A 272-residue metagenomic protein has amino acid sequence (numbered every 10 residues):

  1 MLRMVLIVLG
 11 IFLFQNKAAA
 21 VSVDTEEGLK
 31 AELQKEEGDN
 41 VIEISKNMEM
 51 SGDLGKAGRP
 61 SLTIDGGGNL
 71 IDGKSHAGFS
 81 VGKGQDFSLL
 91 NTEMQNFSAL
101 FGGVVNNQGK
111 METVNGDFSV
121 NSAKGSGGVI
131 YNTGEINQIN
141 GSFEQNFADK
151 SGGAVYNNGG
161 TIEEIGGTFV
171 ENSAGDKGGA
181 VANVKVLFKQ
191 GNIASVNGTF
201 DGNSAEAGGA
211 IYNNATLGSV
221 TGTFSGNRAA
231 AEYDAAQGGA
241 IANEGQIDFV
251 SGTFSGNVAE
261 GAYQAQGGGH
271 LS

Functional and structural regions predicted by a protein language model:
M1-I7: Sec-dependent signal peptide recognition, specifically the positively charged N-region followed immediately by
F14-Q15: N-terminal signal peptide c-region/cleavage motif recognized by signal peptidases
A19-V41: Acidic Gly/Asp/Thr-rich repetitive segments characteristic of extracellular carbohydrate-active and adhesion proteins
N40-I44, I165: Extracellular beta-strand repeat scaffolds in secreted/surface proteins
S45-E49, T253: Generic short beta-strand segments
E49-T63, I71-L90, Q95-K110, G125-G127 (+5 more regions): Extracellular beta-strand-rich solenoid/capping regions of secreted or surface-exposed proteins that bind or remodel
L62-G66, D86-N91, M111-F118, I136-F143 (+6 more regions): All-beta strand scaffolds that present successive hydrophobic residues in beta-strands
L70-G78, T92-V104, D117-V129, G141-A154 (+4 more regions): Glycine-centered low-complexity coil/loop motifs and glycine-rich tracts, especially the flexible linkers
